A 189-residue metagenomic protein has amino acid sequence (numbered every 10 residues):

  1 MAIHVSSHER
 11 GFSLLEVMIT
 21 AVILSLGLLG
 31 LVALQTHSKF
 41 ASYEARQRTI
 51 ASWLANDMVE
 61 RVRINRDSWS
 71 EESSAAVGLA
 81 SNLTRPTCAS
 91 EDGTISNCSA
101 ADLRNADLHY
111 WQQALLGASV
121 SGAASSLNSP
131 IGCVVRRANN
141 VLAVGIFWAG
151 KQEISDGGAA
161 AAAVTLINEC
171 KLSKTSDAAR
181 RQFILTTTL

Functional and structural regions predicted by a protein language model:
A2-N56: Aliphatic-rich helix starts adjacent to a transmembrane/signal segment
I19, Y43, T49-I50, N56-L189: Flexible, low-complexity segments enriched in proline/glycine/serine and punctuated by aromatic residues
